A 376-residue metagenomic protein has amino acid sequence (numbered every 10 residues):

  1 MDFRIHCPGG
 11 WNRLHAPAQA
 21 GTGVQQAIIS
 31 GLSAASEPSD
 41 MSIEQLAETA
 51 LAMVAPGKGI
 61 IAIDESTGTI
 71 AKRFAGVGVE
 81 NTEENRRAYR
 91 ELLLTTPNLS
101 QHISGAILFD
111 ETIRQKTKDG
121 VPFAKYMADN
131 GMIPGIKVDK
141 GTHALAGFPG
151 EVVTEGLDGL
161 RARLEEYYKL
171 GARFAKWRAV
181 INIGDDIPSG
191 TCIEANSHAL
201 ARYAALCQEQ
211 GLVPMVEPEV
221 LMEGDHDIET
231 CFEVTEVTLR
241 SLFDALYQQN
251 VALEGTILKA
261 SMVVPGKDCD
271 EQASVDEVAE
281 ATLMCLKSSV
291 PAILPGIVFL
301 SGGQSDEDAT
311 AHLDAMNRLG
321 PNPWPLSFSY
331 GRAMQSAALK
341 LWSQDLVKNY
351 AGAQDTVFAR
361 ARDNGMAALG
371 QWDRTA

Functional and structural regions predicted by a protein language model:
Q26: Cationic, low-complexity basic patches in intrinsically disordered or flexible, solvent-exposed regions
L32-L170, I183, E271, V275 (+4 more regions): Alpha/beta catalytic barrel-like cores
T82, W177, V216, L258 (+1 more regions): Conserved, mostly hydrophobic/aromatic
A88, P149-L164, P188-Y203, E236-V237: Glycine-rich anion/phosphate-binding loops
M222-I293: Catalytic core of soluble alpha/beta enzymes
